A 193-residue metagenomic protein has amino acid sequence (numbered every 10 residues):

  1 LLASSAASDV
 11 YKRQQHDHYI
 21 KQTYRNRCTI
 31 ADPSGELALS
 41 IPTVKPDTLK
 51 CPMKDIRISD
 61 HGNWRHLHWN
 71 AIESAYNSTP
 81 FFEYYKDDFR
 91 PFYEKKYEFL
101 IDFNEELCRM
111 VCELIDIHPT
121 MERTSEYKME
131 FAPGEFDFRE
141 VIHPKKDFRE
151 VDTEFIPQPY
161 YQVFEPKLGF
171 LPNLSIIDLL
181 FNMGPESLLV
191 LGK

Functional and structural regions predicted by a protein language model:
L1-A7, Y11: Single conserved hydrophobic/aromatic residue that forms the stacking wall/gate of nucleotide- or nucleobase-binding
R13-P42, V111: Trp/Phe/Arg-rich N-terminal binding region typifying the photolyase-homology
T29-I30, P42-K193: Aromatic-residue-lined binding/catalytic grooves and analogous aromatic/hydrophobic interfacial grooves in multimeric
